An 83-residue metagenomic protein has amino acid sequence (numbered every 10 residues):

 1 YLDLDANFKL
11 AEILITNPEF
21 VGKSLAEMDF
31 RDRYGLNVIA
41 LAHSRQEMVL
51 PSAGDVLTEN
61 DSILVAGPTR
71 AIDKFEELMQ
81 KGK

Functional and structural regions predicted by a protein language model:
Y1-L4: Anionic-ligand-binding alpha/beta catalytic cores of soluble enzymes and soluble regulatory domains that recognize
F8-L10: Short, solvent-exposed beta-strand edge segments and adjacent coil->beta transition regions
E12-K81: Cytosolic Rossmann-like ligand/nucleotide-binding regulatory domains
